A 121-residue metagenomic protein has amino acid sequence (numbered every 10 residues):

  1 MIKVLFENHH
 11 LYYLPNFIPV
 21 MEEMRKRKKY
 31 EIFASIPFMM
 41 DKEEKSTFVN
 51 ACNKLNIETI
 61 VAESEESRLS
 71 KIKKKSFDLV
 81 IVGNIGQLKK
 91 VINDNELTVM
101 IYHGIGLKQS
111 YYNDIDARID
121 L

Functional and structural regions predicted by a protein language model:
M1-I2: Nucleotide-sugar donor-binding and catalytic loop/hinge architecture of NDP-sugar-dependent glycosyltransferases
L5-L121: Active-site and donor-binding regions of nucleotide-sugar-utilizing enzymes
